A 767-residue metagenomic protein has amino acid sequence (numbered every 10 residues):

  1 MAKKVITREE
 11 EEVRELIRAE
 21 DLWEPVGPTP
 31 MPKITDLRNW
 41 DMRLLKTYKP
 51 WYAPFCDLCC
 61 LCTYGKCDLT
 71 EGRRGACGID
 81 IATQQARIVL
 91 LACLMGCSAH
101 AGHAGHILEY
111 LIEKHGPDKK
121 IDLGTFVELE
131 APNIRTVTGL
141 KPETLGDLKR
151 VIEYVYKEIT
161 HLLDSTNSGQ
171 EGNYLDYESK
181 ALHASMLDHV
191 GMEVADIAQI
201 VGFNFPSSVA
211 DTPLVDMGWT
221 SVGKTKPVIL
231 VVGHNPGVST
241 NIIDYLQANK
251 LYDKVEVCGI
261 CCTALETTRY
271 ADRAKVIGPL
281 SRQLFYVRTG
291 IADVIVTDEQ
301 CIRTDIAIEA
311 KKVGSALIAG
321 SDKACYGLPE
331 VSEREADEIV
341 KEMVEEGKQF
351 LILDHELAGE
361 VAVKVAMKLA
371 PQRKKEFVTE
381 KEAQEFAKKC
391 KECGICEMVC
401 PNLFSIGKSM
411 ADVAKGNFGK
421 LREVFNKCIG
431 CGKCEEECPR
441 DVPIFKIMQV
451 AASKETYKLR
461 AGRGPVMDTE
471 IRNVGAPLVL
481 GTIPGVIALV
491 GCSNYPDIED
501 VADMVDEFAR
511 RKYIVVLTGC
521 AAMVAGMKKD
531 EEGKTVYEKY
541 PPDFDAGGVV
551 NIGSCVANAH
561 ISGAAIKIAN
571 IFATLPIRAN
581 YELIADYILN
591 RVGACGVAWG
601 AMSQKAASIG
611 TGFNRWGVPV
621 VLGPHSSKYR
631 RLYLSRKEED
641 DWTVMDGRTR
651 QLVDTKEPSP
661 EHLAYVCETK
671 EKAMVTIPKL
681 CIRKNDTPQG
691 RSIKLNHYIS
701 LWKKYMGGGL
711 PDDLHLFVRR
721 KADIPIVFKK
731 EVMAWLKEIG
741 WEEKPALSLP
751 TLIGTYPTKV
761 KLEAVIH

Functional and structural regions predicted by a protein language model:
A2-R440, I444-H767: Metallocofactor- and cofactor-centric catalytic cores in central/energy metabolism, strongly enriched
